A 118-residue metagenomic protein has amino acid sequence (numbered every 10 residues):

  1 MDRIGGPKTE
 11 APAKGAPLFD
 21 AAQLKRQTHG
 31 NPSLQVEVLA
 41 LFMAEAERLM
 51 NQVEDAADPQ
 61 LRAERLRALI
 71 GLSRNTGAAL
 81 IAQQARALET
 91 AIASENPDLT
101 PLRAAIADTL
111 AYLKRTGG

Functional and structural regions predicted by a protein language model:
M1-A22, S33-A44, R48-M50, L72-A87 (+1 more regions): Amphipathic, coiled-coil-like alpha-helical segments
L24-K25, H29: Short amphipathic alpha-helical boundary/capping segments
A57-E64: All-alpha amphipathic helical-bundle segments outside canonical DNA-binding/catalytic cores that form hydrophobic
L69: An anion-binding catalytic pocket shared by soluble metabolic enzymes
